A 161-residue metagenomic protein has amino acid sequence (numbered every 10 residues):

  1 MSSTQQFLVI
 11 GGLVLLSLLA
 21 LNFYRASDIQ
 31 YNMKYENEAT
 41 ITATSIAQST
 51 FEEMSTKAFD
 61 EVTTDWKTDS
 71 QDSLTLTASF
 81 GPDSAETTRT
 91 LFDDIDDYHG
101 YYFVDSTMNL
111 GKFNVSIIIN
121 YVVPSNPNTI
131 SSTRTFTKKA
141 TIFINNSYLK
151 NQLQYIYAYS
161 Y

Functional and structural regions predicted by a protein language model:
S3-Q48: Aliphatic-rich helix starts adjacent to a transmembrane/signal segment
I41-Y161: Low-complexity, Gly/Pro-rich coil/beta segments used as flexible assembly/activation regions
